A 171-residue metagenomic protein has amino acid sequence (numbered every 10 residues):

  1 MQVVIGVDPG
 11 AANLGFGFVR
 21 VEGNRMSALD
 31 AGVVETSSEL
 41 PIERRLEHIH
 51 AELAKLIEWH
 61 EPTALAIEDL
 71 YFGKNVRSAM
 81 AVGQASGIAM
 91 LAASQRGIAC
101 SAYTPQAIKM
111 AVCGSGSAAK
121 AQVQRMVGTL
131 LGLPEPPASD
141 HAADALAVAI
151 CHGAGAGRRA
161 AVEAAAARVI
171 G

Functional and structural regions predicted by a protein language model:
M1-G171: Phosphate- and other anionic-substrate recognition elements at nucleic-acid/protein interfaces
